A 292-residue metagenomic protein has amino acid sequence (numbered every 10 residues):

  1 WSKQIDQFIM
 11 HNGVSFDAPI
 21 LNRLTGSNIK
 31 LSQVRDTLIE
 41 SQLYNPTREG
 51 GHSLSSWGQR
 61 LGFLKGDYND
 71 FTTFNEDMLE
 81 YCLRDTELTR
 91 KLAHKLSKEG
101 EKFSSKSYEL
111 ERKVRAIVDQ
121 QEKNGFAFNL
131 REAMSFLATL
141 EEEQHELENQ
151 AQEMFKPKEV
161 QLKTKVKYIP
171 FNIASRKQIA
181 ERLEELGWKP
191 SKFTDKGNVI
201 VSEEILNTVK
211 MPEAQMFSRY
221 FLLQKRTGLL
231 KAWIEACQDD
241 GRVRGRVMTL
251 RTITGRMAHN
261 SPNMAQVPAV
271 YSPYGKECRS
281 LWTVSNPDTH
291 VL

Functional and structural regions predicted by a protein language model:
W1-E99: Conserved DEDDh/DEDDy metal-dependent 3′-5′ exonuclease domain
R60, L64, Y68, D77-R279 (+1 more regions): Conserved "right-hand" nucleotidyltransferase catalytic core of DNA-directed polymerases
